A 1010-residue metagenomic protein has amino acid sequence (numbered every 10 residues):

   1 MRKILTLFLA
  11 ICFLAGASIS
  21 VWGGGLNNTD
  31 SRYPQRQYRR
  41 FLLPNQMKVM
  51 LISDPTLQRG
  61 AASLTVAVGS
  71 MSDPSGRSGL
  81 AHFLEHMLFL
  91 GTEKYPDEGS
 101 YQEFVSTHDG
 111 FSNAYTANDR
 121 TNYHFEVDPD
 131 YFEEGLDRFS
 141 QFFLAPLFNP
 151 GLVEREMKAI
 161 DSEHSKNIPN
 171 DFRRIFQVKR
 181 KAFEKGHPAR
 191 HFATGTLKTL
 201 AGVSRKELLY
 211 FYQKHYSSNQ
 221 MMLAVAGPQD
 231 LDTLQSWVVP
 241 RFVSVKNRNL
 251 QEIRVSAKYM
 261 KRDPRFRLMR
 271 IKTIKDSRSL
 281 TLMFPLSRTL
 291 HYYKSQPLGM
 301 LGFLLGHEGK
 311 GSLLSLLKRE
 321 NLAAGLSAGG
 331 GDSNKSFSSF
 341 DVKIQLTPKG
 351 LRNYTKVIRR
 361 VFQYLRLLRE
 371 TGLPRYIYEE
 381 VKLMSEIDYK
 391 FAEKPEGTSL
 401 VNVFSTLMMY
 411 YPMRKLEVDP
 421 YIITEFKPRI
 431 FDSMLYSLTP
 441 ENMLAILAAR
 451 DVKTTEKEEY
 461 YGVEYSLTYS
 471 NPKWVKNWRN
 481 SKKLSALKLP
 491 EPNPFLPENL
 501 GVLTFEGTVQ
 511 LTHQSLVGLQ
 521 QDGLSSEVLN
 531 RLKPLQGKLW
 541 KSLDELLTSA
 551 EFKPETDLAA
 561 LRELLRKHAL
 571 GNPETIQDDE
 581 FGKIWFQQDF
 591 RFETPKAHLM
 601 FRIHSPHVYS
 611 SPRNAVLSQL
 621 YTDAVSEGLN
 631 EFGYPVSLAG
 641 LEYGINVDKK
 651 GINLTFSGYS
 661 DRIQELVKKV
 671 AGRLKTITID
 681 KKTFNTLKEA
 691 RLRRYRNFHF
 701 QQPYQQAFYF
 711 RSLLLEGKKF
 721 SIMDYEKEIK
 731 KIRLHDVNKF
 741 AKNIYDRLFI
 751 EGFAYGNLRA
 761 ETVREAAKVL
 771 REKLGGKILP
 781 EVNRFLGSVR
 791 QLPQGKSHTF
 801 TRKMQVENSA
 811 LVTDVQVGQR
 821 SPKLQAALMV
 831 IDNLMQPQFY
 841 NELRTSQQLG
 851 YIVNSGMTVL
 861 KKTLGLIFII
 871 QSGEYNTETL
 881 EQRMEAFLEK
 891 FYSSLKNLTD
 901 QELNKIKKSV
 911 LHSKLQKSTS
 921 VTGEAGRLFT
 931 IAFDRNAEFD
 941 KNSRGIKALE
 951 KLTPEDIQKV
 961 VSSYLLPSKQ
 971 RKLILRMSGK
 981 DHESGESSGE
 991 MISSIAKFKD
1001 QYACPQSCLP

Functional and structural regions predicted by a protein language model:
M1-I4: Positively charged n-region of N-terminal signal peptides that target proteins for export
F8-A17: Bacterial N-terminal signal peptides
S31-S63: Mature N-terminal segment immediately following signal peptide/propeptide cleavage in secreted/periplasmic
I52, L57-S75, G79-F83, D97-F142 (+17 more regions): M16 family metallopeptidases and their MPP-like homologs
M157, D161, D171-E207, F211-S218 (+6 more regions): Hydrophobic, small-residue-rich alpha-helical packing segments that form membrane-like cores
M157, L208-P240, L734-L770, Q970: Non-catalytic, conformational "gating/processing" segments within enzyme and secreted inhibitor domains
L250-K310, K394-Y421, A449-D451, E459-N530 (+7 more regions): His/Glu-based metal-binding/catalytic segments typifying zinc-dependent metallopeptidases
